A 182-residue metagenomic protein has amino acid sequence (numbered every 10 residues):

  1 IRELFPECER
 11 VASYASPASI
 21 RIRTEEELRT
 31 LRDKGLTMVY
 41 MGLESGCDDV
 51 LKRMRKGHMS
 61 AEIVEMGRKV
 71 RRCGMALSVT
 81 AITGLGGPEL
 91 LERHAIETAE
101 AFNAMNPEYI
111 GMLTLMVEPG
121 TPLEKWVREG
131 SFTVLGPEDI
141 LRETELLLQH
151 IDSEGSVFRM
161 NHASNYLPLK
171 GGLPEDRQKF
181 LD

Functional and structural regions predicted by a protein language model:
I1-A61, E65, V70-R72, D152: Conserved SAM/AdoMet-binding glycine-rich loop
Y14-A18, E44-D48, I82-G86, L115-V117 (+1 more regions): Active-site beta-loop-alpha junctions enriched in small/polar residues
I22, K52-K56, G84-G87, V117 (+1 more regions): Generic structural "secondary-structure junction" signal
R23-T24, L90, L169-K170: A short acidic (Asp/Glu
E26, M54-E62, E89-E97, S131-D139 (+1 more regions): Alpha-helix N-cap and loop-to-helix initiation/capping positions
M38, A61-P122, P137-N161: Conserved C-terminal portion of the radical SAM core fold that forms the substrate/S-adenosylmethionine-binding
P122-S131: Short, glycine-/aromatic-enriched active-site segment of Class I SAM-dependent methyltransferases
Y166-D182: Radical SAM enzyme core and accessory elements
